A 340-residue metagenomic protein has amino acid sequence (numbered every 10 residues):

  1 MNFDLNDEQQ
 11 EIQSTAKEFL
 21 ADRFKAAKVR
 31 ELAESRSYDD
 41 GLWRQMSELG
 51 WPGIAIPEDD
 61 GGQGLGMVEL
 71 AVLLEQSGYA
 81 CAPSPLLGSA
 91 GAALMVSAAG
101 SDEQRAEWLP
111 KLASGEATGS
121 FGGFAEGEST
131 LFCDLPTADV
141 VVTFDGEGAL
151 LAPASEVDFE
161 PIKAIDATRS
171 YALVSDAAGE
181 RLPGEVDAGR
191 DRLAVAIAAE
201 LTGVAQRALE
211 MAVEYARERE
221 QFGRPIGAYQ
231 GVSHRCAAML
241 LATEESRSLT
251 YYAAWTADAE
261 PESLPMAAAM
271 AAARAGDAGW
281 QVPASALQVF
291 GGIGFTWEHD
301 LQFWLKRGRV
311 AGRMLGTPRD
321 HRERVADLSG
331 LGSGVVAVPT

Functional and structural regions predicted by a protein language model:
M1-A80, K111, G115, D191-T340: Alpha-helical interface subdomain recognition
N2, C81-A82, L94, D102-E214 (+2 more regions): FAD-binding core of flavoproteins
E31-A33, L74-E75, S97-S101, F121-G123 (+3 more regions): A short linear-motif detector with a strong N-terminal bias
P57, L73, A92, S101 (+1 more regions): Hydrophobic/aromatic pocket-lining and membrane-interface residues
G66-L70, S89, R105: Amphipathic alpha-helical segments in well-structured domains
V72, Q76, G91-A98, E107: Generic beta-strand or strand-like secondary-structure segments
A80-S89: Short, flexible active-site-proximal loops enriched in glycine and acidic residues
